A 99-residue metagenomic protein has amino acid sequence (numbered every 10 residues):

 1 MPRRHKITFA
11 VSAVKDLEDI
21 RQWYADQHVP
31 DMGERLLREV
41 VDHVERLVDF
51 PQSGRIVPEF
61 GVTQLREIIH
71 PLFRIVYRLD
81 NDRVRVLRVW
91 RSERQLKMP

Functional and structural regions predicted by a protein language model:
M1-Q64, R83, P99: Basic, Lys/Arg-enriched alpha-helical interface segments
H70-P99: Enriched for short, Lys/Arg-rich terminal
